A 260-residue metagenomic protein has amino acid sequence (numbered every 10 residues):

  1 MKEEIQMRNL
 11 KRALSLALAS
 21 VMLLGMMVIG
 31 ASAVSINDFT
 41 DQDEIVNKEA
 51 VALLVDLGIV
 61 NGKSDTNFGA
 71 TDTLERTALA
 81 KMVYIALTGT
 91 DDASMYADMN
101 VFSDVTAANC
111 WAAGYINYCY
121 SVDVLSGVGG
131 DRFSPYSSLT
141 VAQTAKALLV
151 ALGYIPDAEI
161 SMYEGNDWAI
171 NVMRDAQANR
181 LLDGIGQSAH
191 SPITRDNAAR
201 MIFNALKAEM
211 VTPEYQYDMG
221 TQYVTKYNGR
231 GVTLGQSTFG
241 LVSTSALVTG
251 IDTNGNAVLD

Functional and structural regions predicted by a protein language model:
K2-K48, N61-A113, V122-A142, L149-P192 (+1 more regions): Feature responds to low-complexity, polar/acidic, surface-exposed segments characteristic of secreted/exported proteins
V51-V60: Mature N-terminal segment immediately following signal peptide/propeptide cleavage in secreted/periplasmic
C119: Calponin-homology-like cytoskeleton-binding modules and closely related N-terminal microtubule-contacting segments
A142, K146, D196-F203: Alpha-helical segment that forms one wall of the substrate-binding/catalytic cleft in peptidoglycan-active domains
